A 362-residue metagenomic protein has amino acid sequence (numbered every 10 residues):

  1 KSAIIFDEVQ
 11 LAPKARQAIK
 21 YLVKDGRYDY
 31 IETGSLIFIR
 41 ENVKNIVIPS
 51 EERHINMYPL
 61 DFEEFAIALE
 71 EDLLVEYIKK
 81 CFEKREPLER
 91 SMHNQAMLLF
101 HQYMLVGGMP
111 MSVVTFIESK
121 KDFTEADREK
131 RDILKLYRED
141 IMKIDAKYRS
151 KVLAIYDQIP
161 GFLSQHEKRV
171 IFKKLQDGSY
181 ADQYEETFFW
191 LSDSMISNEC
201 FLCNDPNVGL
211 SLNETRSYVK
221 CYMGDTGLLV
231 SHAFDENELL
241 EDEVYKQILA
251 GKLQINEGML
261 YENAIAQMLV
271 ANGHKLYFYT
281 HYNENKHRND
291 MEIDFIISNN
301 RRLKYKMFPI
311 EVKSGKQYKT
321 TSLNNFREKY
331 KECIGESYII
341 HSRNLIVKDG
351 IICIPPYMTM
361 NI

Functional and structural regions predicted by a protein language model:
S2-K14: Conserved P-loop NTPase "ATPase switch" module shared by AAA+ and STAND
I5, D29-S35, N56, F65: Structural recognition of the conserved hydrophobic beta-strand(s) that form the central parallel beta-sheet of P-loop
E8, T33-F38, N42-N45, Y58-L60 (+2 more regions): A short beta-strand-to-loop transition that corresponds to the Sensor-1 phosphate-sensing loop of AAA+ P-loop ATPases
P13-Q17, E41-N42, A146: Short N-terminal helix/helix-N-cap motif within the alpha/beta-hydrolase-1
R16-F38: Conserved catalytic/switch belt of AAA+ P-loop NTPases
K20-Y21, F38-H54, A66-E71: Short regulatory helix/loop adjacent to the ATP-binding pocket of P-loop NTPases
E70-Y261, K275: Interdomain hinge/linker elements that couple catalytic modules in large macromolecular machines
E186, S192-I196, C200-I362: A cross-kingdom feature that marks ATP-driven nucleic-acid transaction machinery
